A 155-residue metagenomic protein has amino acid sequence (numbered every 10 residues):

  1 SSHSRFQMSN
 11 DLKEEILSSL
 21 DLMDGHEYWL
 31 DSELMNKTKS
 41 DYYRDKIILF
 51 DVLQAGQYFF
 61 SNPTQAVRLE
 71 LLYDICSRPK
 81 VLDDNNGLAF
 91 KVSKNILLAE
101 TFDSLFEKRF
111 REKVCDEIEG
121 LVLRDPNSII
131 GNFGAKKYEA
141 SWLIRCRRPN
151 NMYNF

Functional and structural regions predicted by a protein language model:
S1-K91: Covalent nucleotidyltransferase
S1-S4, N36-R44, A55, S77-F155: Nucleic-acid 5′ end/cap handling module spanning
